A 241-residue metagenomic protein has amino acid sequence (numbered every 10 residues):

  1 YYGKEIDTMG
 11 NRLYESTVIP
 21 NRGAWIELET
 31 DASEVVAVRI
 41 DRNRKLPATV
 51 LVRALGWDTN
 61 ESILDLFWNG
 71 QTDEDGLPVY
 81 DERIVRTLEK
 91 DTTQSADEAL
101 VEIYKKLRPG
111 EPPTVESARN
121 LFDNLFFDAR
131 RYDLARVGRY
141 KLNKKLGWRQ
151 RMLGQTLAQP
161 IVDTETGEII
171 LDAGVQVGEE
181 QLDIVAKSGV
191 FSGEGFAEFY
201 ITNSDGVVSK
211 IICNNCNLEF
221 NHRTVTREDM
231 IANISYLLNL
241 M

Functional and structural regions predicted by a protein language model:
Y1-M241: N-terminal non-catalytic structural scaffold regions of very large proteins
